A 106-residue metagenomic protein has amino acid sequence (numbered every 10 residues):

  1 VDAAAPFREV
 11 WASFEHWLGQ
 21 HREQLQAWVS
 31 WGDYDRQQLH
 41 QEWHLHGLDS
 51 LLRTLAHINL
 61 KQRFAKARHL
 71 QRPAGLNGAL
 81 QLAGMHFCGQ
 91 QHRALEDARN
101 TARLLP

Functional and structural regions predicted by a protein language model:
V1-D2, K61-R99: Active-site-proximal helix-loop-helix substrate-binding element of RNase H-like nuclease domains
V1-H44, L52, N77, Q81-L82 (+1 more regions): Conserved non-catalytic scaffold segment of RNase H-like nuclease domains
R8, Q37, I58, L95-R99: An alpha-helix initiation/capping motif
H44, R68, P106: Hydrophobic/aromatic-lined pockets within catalytic cores
L51-F64: Conserved beta-strand -> loop -> alpha-helix junction used to position metal-binding or nucleic-acid-contacting
T101-L104: Histidine-centered active-site loop/cap adjacent to the catalytic His in serine esterases/O-acetyl transfer systems
